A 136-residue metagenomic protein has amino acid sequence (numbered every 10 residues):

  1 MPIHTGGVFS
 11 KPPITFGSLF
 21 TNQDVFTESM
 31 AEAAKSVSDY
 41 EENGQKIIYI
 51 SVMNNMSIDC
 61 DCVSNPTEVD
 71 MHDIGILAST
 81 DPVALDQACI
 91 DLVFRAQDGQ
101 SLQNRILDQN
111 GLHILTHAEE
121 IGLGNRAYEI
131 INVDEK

Functional and structural regions predicted by a protein language model:
M1-K136: Extended, low-polarity segments enriched in aliphatic/aromatic residues
